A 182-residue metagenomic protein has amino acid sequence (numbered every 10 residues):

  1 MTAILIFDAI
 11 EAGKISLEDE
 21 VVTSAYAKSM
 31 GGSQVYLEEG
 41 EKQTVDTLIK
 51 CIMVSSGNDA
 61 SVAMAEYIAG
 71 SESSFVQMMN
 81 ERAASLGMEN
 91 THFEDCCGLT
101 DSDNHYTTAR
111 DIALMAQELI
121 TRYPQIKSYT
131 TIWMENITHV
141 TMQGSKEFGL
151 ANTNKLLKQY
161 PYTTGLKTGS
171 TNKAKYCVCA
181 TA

Functional and structural regions predicted by a protein language model:
M1-R110, I120-T121: Active-site-adjacent loops and short helices of periplasmic peptidoglycan-processing enzymes
S71-A182: Penicillin-recognizing serine hydrolase domain
